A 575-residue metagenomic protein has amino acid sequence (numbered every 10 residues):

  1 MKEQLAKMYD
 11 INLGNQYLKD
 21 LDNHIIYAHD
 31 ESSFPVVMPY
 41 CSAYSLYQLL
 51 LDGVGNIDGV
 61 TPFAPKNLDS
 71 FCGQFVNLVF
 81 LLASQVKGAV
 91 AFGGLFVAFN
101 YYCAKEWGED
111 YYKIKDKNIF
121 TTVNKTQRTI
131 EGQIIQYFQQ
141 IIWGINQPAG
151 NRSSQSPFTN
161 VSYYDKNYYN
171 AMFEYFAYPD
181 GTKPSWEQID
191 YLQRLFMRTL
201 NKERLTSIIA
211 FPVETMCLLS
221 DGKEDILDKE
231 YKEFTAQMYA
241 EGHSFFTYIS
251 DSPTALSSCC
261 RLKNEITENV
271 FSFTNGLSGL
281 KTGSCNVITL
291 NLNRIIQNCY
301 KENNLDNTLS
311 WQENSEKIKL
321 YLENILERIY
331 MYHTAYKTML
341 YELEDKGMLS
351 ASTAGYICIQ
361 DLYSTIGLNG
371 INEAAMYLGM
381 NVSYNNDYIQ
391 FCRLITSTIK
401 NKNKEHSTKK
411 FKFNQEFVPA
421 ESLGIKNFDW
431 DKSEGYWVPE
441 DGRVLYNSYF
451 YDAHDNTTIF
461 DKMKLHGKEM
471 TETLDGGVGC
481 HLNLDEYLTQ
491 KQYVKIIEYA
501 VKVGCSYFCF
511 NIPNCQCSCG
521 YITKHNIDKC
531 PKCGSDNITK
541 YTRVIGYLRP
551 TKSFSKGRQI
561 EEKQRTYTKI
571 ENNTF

Functional and structural regions predicted by a protein language model:
M1-Q360, N381, N385-K524, D528-P531 (+1 more regions): Conserved catalytic cores of very large enzyme subunits
V97, D361-Y377, S397, R543: Contiguous, well-ordered alpha-helical segments that form the cores/surfaces of helical PPI scaffolds
Y175, L343, L378, N385 (+4 more regions): Short amphipathic alpha-helical leader/targeting segments
G367-G370, G476, G546, G557: Glycine-centered flexibility sites
K532-F575: Long, charge-rich boundary regions
